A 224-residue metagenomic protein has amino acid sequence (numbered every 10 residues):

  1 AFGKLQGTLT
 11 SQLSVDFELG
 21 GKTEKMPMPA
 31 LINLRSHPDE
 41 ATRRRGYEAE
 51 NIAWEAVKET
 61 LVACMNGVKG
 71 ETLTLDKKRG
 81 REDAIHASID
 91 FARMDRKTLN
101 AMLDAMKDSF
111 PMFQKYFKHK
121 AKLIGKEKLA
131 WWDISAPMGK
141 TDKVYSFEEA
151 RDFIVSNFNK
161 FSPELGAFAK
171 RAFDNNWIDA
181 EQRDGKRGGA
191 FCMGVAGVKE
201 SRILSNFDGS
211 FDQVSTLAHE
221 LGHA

Functional and structural regions predicted by a protein language model:
A1-K97, A101, A105-D108, S156-N157 (+2 more regions): His/Asp/Glu-rich acidic catalytic environments and adjacent acidic regulatory segments
E18-T23, T74, K120-M138, R171-Q182: A glycine-rich phosphate-binding loop feature that marks nucleotide/adenosyl-phosphate handling sites
G46, A53-W54, K58-V62, S205-N206 (+2 more regions): Structured ligand/cofactor/substrate-binding pocket environments in proteins
K78-A84, K126-W131, M193-G197: Flexible hinge/switch segments at interdomain interfaces of large molecular machines
I85, F91-E164: A metal-dependent hydrolase signature that marks the N-terminal structural subdomain at the beginning of catalytic folds
D142-F147, F153, K160, A196-A218: Short pre-active-site segment immediately N-terminal to the catalytic Zn-binding motif
K143-Y145, I178-E200: Catalytic zinc-binding patch centered on the HExxH motif and its immediate surroundings that defines zinc-dependent
G222-A224: Catalytic Zn2+-binding segment of zinc metalloproteases
